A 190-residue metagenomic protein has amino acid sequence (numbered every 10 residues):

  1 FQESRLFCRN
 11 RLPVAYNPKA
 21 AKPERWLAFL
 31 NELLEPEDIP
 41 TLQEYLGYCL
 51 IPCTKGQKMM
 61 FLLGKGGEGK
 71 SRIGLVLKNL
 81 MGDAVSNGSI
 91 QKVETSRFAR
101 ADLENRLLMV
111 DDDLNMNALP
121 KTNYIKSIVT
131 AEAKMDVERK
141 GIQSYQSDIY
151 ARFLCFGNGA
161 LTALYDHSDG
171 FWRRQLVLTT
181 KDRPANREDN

Functional and structural regions predicted by a protein language model:
F1, L108-D111, F153-F156: Short hydrophobic-aromatic micro-motifs
F1-L107, L176-T179: P-loop NTPase catalytic core of nucleic-acid-dependent motor ATPases
F1-R9, A163-D169, N186-E188: Cytochrome P450 core scaffold surrounding the K-helix E-X-X-R motif and the conserved "meander" helix-loop region
L50, K78, G82-D83, T122-Y145: Conserved catalytic/switch belt of AAA+ P-loop NTPases
F98-N105, V137-G157: AAA+/SF3 P-loop NTPase mechanochemical coupling elements
R106-T130, S144-I149, A163-F171: Conserved AAA+/SF3 P-loop NTPase catalytic/coupling segment centered on the Walker-B
N115-M116, N158-A163, K181-N186: Conserved nucleotide-binding/hydrolysis micro-motifs of P-loop NTPases
S147-Y150, H167-N190: Phosphate-sensing "switch" segment of ASCE/P-loop ATPases
